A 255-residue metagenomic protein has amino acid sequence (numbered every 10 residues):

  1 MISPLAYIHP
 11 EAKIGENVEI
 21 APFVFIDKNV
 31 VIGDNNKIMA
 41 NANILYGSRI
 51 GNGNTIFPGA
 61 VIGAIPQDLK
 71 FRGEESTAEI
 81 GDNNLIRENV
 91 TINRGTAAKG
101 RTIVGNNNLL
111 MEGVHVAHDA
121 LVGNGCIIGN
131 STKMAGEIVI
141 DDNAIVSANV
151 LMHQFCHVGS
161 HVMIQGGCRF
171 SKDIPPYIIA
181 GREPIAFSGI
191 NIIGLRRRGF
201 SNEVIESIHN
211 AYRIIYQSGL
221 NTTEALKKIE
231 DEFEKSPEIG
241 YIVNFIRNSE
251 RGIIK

Functional and structural regions predicted by a protein language model:
M1-L5, P10-E11, E16-N17, G53 (+6 more regions): Terminal amphipathic alpha-helical/low-complexity segments used for targeting or macromolecular assembly
I2-G181, I185-A186: Structural signal for interior beta-strand "rungs" in well-ordered beta-sheet cores of soluble enzyme domains
